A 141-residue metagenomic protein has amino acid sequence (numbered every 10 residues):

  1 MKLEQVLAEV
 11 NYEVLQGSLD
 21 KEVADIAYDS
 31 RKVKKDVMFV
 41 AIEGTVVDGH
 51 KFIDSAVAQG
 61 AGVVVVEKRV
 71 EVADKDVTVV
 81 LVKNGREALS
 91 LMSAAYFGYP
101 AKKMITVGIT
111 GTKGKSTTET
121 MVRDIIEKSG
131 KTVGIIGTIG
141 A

Functional and structural regions predicted by a protein language model:
M1-L91: N-terminal leader/targeting and accessory segments in enzymes
L7-V10, E87-A141: Phosphate-binding loop of NTP-binding sites
